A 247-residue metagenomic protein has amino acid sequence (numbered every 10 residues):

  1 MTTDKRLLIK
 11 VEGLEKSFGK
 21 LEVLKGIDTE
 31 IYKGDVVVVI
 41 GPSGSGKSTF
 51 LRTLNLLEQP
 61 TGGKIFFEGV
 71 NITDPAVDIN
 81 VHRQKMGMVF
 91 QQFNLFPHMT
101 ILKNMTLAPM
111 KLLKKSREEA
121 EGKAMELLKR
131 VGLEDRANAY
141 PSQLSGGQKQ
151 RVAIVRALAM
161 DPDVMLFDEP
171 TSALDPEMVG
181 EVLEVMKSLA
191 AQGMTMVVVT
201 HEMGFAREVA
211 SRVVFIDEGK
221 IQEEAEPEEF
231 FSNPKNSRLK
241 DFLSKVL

Functional and structural regions predicted by a protein language model:
D4-E229: ABC family nucleotide-binding domain
A206, L239-K240: A general structural signal for well-ordered alpha-helical segments in protein cores
N236: ATP phosphate-binding glycine-rich loop
D241-L247: ABC ATPase nucleotide-binding domains
